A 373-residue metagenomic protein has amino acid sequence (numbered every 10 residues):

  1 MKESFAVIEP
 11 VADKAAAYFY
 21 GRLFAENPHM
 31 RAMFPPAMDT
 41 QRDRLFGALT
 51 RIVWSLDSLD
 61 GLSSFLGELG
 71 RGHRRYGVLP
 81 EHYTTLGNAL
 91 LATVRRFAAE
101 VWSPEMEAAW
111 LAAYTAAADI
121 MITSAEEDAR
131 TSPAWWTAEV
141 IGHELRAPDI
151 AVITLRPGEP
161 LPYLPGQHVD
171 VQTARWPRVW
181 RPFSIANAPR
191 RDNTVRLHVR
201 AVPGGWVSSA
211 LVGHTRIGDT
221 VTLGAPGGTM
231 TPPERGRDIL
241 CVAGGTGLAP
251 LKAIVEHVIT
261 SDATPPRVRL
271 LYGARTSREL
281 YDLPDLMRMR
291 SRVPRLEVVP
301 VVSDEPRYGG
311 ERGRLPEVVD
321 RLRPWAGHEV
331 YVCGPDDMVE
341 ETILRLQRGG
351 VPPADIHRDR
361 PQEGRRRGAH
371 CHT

Functional and structural regions predicted by a protein language model:
M1-W135: Globin-like tetrapyrrole-binding proteins
I8, D60, R269-T373: Reductase modules of NAD(P)H-dependent flavoproteins
T131-T220, P226, D238, A274-T276 (+1 more regions): Ferredoxin-reductase
G166, G247, P335: Short, conserved phosphate/pyrophosphate- and ester-handling motifs at nucleotide-, phospho-/glycolipid
P233-D238, T264, W325-G327: Short helix-loop-beta connector
C241-V242, T246-D262: Phosphate-binding glycine-rich loops and their immediate beta-loop-alpha structural context
T260-R267, P353: Phosphate-handling active-site elements
